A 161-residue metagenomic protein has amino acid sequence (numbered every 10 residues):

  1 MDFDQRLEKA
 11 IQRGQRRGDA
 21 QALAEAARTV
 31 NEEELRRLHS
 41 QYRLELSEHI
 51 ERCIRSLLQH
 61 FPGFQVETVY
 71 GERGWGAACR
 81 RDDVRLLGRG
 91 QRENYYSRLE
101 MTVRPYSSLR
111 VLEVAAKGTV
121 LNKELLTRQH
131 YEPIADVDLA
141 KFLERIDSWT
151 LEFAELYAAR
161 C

Functional and structural regions predicted by a protein language model:
M1, Q5-R6, D83-K141: Intrinsically disordered, low-complexity regulatory segments enriched in Ser/Thr/Pro and charged residues
D2-A22: Acidic, low-complexity proline/glycine-rich segments
R16-Q65: Contiguous, amphipathic alpha-helical segments that mediate oligomerization or scaffolding in large protein assemblies
F61-R80: Long, charged, glycine-rich C-terminal linkers/tails
A135, L139-C161: Terminal low-complexity "docking" segments
